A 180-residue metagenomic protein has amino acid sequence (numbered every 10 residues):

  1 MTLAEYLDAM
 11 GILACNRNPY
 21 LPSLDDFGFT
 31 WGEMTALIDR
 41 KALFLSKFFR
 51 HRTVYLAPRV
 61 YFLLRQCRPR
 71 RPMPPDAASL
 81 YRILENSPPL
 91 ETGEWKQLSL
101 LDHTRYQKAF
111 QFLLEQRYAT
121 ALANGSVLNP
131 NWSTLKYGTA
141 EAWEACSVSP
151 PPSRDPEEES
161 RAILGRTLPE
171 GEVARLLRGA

Functional and structural regions predicted by a protein language model:
M1-A180: Long, low-complexity intrinsically disordered regions
